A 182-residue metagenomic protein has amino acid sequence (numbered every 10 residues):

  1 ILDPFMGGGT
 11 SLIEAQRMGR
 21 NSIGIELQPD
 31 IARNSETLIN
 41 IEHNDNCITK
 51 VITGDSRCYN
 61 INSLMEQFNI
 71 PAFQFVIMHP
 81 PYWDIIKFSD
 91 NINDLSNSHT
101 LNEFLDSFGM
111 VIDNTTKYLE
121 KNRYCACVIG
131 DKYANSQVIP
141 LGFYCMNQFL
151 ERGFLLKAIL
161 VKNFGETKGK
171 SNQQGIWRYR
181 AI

Functional and structural regions predicted by a protein language model:
I1-I182: Class I S-adenosyl-L-methionine-dependent methyltransferase catalytic core
